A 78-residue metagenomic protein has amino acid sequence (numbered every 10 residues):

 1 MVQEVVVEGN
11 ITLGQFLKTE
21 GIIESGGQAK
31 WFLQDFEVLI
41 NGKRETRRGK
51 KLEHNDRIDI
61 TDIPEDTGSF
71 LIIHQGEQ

Functional and structural regions predicted by a protein language model:
M1, L13, I72-I73: Intrinsically disordered, low-complexity regions enriched for glutamine and histidine
M1-G9: A detector for short, charged/polar N-terminal pre-domain segments
L13-H54: A basic, amphipathic helix-loop patch mediating RNA/tRNA/ribosome contacts
L39-Q78: S4-like RNA-binding module at protein N-termini
